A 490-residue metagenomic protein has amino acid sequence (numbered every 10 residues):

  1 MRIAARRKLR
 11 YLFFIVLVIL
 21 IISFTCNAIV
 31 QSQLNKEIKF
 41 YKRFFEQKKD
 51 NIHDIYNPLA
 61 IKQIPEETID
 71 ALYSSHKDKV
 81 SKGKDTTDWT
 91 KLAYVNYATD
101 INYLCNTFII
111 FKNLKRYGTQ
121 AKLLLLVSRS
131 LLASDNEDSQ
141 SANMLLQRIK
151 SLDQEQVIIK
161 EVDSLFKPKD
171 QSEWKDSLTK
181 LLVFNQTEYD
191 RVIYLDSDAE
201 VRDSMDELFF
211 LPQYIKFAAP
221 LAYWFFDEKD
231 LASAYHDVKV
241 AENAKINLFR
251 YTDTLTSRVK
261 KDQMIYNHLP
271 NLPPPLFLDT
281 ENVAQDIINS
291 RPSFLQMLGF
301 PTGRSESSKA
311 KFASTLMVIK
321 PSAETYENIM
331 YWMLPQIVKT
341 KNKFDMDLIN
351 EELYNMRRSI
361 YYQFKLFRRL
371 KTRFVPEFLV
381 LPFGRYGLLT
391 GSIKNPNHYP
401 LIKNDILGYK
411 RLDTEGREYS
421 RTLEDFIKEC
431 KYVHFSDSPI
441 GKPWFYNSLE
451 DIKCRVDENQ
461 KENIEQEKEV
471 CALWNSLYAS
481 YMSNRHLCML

Functional and structural regions predicted by a protein language model:
R2-Y97, N102-Y103, G118, G303 (+1 more regions): A glycosyltransferase accessory/donor-loop signature
Y94-N96, L125-L126, Y194: Structural beta-sheet core signal
L104-T119: Histidine-anchored nucleotide/phosphate-binding helix
K122-L131: Short internal beta-strands
L131-N143, D170, L449: Short, flexible/disordered intra-domain loops and linkers
S141-P168: A glycine-rich helix N-cap at a beta->alpha junction
I158-K167, D176-H236, Q285, V318-I319 (+1 more regions): GT-A fold catalytic core of metal-dependent nucleotide-sugar glycosyltransferases, centered on the diacidic
V201-K260, M264-S293: Conserved donor-nucleotide/metal-binding helix-loop-beta segment in metal-dependent transferases, i.e., the alpha-helix
